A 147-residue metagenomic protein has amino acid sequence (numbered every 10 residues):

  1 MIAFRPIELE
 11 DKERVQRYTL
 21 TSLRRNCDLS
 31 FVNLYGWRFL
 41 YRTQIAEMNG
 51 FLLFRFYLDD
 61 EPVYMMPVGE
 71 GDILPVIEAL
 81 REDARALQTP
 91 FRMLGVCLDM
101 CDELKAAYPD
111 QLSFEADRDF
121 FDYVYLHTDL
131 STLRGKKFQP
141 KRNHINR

Functional and structural regions predicted by a protein language model:
M1-D28, T132-R147: Short amphipathic alpha-helix that is part of the acyltransferase structural core
F4, R25-D28, T43-I45, P109-A116: Short secondary-structure junctions
I7, N49, P67, L126-T128: Structured loops at beta-to-helix junctions and adjacent beta-edge loops in soluble globular domains
E10, Y41, D59, R118-F121: Sequence-level motif detector for i,i+2 pairs with an aromatic at +2
R17, D28-M100: Conserved donor-binding loop and adjoining core beta-sheet/short helix segment in diverse acyl/aminoacyl transferases
I77-E78, A106-D110: Short acidic (Asp/Glu) patches
P90-A107, R118-Y125: Short, glycine/charge-rich beta-strand/loop segments that flank catalytic centers and engage negatively charged groups
P109-R147: Acyltransferase donor/substrate-recognition loop-hinge adjacent to the catalytic core
